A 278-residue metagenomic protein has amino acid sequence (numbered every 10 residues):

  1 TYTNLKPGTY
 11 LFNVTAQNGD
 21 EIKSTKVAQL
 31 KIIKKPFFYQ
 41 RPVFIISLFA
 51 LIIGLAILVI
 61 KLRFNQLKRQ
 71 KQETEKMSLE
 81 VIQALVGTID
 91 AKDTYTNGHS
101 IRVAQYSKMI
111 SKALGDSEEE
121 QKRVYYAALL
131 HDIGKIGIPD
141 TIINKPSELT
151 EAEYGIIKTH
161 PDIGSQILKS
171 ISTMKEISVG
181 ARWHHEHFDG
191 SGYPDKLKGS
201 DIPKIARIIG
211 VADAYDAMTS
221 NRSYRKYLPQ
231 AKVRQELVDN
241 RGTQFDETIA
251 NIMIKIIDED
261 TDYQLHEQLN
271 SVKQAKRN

Functional and structural regions predicted by a protein language model:
T1-S47: Membrane-proximal, cysteine-centered motifs at transmembrane boundaries in secretory-pathway and membrane proteins
Y2-T3, T74, I156, S200: Residue-level marker of regulatory loop/turn positions in helix-turn-helix DNA-binding domains and in histidine
K6-G8, R41, L62, M77-S78 (+3 more regions): Short linear motifs at secondary-structure transitions and domain/linker junctions
T9-F12, L67, F188: A short linear-motif detector with a strong N-terminal bias
G19-E21, Q66-R69, D116-S117, I171: Secondary-structure transition/capping motifs at alpha-helix termini and the adjoining loop/turn into the next element
Q29-Q72: Alpha-helical transmembrane signal-anchor helices
F49, R63-Q66, Q70-V81, T88 (+2 more regions): Amphipathic coiled-coil signal-transmission "stalk" helices
I82-N278: Metal-dependent catalytic cores of enzymes that make or break cyclic nucleotides and related phosphoester linkages
